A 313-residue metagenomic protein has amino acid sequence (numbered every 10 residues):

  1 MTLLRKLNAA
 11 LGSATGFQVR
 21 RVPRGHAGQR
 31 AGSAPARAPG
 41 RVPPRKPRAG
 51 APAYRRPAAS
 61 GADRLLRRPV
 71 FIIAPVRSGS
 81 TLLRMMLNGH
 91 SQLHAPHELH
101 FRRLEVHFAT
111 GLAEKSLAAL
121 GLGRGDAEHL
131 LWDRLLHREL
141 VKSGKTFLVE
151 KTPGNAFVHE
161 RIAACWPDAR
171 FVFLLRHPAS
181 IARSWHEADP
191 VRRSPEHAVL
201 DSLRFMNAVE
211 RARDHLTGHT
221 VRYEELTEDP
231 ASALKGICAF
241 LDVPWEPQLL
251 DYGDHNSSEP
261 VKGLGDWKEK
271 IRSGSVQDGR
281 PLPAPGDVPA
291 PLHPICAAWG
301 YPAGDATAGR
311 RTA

Functional and structural regions predicted by a protein language model:
M1-V70, E210, A239-A313: PAPS-dependent sulfotransferases, especially Golgi type II membrane carbohydrate sulfotransferases
G61-R64, M85-R161, C165, K268-A308: PAPS-dependent sulfation machinery
D63-L87: Walker A (P-loop) phosphate-binding motif
F71-I73, E224-L226, P281: Short, well-ordered beta-strand elements within core beta-sheets of diverse protein domains
V76, L99, H177-P178: Short, flexible active-site-adjacent loop segments at beta-strand->alpha-helix junctions, enriched in small/polar
G79, R102, S180-I181: Flexible, glycine-rich phosphate/dinucleotide-binding loops and adjacent beta-alpha linkers at cofactor/substrate
H107-K115, K142-L249, H255-R272: PAPS-dependent sulfotransferase catalytic domain
